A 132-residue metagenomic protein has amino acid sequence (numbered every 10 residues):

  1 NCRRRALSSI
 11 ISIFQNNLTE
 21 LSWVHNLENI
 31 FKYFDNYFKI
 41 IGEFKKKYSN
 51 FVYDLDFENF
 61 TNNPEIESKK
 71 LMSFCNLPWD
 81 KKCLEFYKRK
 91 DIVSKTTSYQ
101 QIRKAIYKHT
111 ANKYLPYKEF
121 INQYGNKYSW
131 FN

Functional and structural regions predicted by a protein language model:
R3-S8, F60-T61: Conserved nucleotide-binding/hydrolysis micro-motifs of P-loop NTPases
I10-D54, N62-N132: PAPS-dependent sulfotransferases, especially Golgi type II membrane carbohydrate sulfotransferases
